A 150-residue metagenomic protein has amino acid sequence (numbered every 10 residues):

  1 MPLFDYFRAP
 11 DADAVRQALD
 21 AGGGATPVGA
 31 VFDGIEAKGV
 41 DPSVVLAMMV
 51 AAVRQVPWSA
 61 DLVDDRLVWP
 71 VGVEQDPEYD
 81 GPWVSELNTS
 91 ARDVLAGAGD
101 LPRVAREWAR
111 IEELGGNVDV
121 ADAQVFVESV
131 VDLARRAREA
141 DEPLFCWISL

Functional and structural regions predicted by a protein language model:
M1-D132, R136-A140, S149-L150: Acidic (Asp/Glu-rich) sequence patches and key acidic residues that form negatively charged surfaces used
